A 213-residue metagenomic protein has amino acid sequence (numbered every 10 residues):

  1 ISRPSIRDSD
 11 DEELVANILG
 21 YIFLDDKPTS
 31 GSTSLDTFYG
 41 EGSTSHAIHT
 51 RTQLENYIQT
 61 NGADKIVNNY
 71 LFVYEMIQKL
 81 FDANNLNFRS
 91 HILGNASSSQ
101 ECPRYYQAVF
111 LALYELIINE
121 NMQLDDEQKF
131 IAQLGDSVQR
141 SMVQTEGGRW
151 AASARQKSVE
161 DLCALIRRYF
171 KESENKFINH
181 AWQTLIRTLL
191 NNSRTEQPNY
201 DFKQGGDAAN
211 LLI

Functional and structural regions predicted by a protein language model:
I1-S141: Solvent-exposed functional surfaces
E12, A16, Q139-G147, Y200 (+2 more regions): Broad hydrophobic/π-residue packing in well-ordered secondary structure
K27, S45, M76, Q156 (+2 more regions): A generic structural signal for solvent-exposed, polar alpha-helical segments
N61, N85, E120-N121, E146 (+2 more regions): Short, flexible coil/linker elements and helix-boundary hinge sites characteristic of intrinsically disordered
N85-L86, K176, T188-N192: Short linear motifs at secondary-structure transitions and domain/linker junctions
V138-L185: Eukaryote-biased recognition of C-terminal alpha-helical segments
A181-L212: Short, charged surface segments at domain edges that flank catalytic/cofactor-binding sites
